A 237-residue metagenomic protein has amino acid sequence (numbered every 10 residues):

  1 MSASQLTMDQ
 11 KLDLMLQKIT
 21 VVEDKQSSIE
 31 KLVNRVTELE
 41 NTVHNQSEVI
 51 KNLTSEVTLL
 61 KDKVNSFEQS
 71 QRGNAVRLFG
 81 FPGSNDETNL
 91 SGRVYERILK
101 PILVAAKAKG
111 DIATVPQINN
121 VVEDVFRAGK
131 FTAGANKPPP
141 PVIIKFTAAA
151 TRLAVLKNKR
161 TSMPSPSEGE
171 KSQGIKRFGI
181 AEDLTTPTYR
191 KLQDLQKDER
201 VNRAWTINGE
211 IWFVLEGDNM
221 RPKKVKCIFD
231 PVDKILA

Functional and structural regions predicted by a protein language model:
S2-E23, S27-A237: C-terminal folded interaction/catalytic domains of modular proteins that assemble large macromolecular complexes
